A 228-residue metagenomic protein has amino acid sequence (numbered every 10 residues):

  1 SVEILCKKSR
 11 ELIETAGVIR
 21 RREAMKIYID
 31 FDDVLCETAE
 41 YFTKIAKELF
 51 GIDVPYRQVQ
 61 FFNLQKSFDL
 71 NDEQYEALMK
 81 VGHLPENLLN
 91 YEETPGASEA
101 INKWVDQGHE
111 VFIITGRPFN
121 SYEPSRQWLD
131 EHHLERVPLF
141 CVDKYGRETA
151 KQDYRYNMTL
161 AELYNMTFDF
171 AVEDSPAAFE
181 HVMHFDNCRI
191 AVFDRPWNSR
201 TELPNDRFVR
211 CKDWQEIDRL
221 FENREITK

Functional and structural regions predicted by a protein language model:
C6-A24: Short, Lys/Arg-enriched N-terminal segments with co-localized hydrophobic residues within the first ~10-30 amino acids
M25-D72: Active-site neighborhood of HAD-like aspartate-dependent phosphohydrolases
D69-L84: Short, basic/glycine-rich phosphate-binding loops at helix/coil junctions that contact nucleotide phosphates
P85-F112, F119-P124: Short, acidic loop-to-helix structural element flanking the phosphoryl-transfer center in phosphate-processing enzymes
F119-V172, P176-M183: Substrate-recognition "cap/lid" segment bordering the active-site pocket of phosphatases
E131-C141, P204-F221: Structural recognition of alpha->loop->beta junctions
F170-V172, P176-V209: Acidic, Mg2+-coordinating phosphoryl-transfer loop and its flanking beta/alpha structural elements, shared across
